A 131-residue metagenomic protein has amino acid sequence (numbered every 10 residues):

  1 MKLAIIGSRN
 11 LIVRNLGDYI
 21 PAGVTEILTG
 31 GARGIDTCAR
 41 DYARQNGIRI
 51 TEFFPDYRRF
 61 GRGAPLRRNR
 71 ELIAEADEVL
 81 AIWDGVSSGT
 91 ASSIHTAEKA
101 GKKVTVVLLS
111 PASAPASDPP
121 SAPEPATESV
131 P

Functional and structural regions predicted by a protein language model:
K2-L3, G7-A114: Acidic/glycine-enriched connector segments
P125, S129: Cationic, low-complexity basic patches in intrinsically disordered or flexible, solvent-exposed regions
